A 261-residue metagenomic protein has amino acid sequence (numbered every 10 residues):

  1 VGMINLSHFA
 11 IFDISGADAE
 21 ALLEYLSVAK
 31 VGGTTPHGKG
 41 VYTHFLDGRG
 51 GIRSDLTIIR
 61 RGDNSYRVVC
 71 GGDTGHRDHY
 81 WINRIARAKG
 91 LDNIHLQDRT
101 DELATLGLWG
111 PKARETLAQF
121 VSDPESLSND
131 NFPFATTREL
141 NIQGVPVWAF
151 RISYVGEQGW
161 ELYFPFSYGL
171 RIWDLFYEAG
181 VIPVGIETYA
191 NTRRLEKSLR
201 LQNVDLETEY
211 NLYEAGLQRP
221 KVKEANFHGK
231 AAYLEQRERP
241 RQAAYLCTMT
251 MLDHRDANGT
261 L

Functional and structural regions predicted by a protein language model:
V1-L46, G51: Acidic, proline/glycine-enriched N-terminal capping motif
I52-R53, P146: Short, mixed charged/polar active-site loops that provide acid/base catalysis or chelate metal/phosphate cofactors
T57-I58: Glycine-rich, Trp-frequent "lid" loop and neighboring beta-strands that shape and gate the flavin cofactor pocket
R61-L261: Conserved, structured C-terminal
